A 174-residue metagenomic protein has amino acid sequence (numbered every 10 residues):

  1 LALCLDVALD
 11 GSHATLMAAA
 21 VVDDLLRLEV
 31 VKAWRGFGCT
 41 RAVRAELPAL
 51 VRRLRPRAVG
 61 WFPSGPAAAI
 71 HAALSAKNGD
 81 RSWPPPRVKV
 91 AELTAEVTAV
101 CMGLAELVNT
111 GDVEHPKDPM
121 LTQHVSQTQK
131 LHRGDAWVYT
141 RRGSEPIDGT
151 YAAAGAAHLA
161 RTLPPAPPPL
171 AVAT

Functional and structural regions predicted by a protein language model:
L1-E92, T98, M102, D112-T174: RNase H-like, metal-dependent nuclease domains and their acidic two-metal-ion catalytic environment used
L107: Conserved AAA+ ATPase "sensor/coupling" helix adjacent to the nucleotide-binding pocket
